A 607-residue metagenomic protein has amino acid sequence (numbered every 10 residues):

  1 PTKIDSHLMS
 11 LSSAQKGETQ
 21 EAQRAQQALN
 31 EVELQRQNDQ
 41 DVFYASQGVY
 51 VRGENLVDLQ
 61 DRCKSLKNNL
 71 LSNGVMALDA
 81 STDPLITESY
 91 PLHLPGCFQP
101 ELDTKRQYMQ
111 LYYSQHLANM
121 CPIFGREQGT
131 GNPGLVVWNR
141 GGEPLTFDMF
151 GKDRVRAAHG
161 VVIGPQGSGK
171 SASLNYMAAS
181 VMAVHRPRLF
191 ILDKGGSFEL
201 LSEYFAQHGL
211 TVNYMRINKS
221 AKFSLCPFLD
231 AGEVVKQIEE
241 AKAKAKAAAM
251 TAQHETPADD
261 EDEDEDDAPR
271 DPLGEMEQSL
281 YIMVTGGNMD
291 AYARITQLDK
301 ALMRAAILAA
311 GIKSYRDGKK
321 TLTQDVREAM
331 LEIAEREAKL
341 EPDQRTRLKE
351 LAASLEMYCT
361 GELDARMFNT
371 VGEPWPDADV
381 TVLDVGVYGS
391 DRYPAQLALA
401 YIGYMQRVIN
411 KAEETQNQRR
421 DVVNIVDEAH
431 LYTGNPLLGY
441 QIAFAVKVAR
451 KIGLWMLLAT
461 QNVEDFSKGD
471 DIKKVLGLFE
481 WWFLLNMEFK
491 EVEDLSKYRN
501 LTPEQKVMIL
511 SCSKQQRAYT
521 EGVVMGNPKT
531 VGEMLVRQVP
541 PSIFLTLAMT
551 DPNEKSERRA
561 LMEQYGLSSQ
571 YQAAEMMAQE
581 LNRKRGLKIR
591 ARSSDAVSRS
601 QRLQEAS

Functional and structural regions predicted by a protein language model:
P1-E18, T87-P122, P165-S168, R347 (+1 more regions): C-terminal regions of RecA-like/P-loop NTPase motor modules
P1-K105, Q110-S114, C121-P122: Extended, folded cores of ATP/NTP-driven motor/assembly subunits in large transport and secretion machines
N38-V51, R156, V161, A378-D384 (+1 more regions): Glycine-rich, often proline-containing surface loops adjacent to acidic residues and nearby aromatics that form
L78, R188-I191, V212-R216, W455-A459 (+1 more regions): Short hydrophobic alpha-helical runs that function as membrane-insertion/retention elements
T87-L145, E199-T211, I217-L454, L458 (+4 more regions): P-loop NTPase motor domains
T130-I217: Glycine-rich phosphate-binding loop of nucleotide-binding enzymes
H185-P187, L210-V212, I452-L454, G477-W481 (+1 more regions): Short glycine-/polar-rich loops that comprise or flank the Walker A/P-loop and associated switch/sensor motifs
G195, A459-V463, M487-F489: A short beta-strand-to-loop transition that corresponds to the Sensor-1 phosphate-sensing loop of AAA+ P-loop ATPases
